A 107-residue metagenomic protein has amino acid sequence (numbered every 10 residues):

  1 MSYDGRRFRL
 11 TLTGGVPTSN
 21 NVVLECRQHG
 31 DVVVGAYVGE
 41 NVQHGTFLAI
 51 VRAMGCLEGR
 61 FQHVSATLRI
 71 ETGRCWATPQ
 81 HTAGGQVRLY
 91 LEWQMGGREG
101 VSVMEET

Functional and structural regions predicted by a protein language model:
M1-E25, G39, F47-V51, C56-T107: Beta-sheet ligand-binding and adhesion/scaffold domains
D31-A36, Q43-F47: Active-site-flanking structural segment that lines cofactor/substrate pockets
